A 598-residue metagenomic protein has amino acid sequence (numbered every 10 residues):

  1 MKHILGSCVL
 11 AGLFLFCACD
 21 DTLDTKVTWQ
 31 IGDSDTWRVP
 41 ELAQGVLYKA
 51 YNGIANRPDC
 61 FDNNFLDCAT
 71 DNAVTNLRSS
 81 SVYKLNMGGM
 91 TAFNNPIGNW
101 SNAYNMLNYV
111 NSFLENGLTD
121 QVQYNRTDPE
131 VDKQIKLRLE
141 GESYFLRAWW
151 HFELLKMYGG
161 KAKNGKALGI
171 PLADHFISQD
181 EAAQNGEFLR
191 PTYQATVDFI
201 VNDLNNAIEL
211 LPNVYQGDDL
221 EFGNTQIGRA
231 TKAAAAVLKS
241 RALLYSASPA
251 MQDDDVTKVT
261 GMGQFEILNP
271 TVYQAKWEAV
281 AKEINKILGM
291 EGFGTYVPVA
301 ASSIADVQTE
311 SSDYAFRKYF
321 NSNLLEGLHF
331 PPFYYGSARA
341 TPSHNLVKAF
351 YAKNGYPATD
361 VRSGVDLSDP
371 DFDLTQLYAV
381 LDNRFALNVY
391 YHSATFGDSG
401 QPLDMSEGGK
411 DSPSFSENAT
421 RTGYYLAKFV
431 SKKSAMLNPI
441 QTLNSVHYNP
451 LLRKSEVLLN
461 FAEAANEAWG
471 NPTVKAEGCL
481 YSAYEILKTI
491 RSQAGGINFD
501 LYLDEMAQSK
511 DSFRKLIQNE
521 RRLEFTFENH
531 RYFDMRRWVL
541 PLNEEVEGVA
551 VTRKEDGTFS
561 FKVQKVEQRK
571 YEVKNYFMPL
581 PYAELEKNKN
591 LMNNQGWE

Functional and structural regions predicted by a protein language model:
M1-C17: Sec-dependent bacterial lipoprotein signal peptides
C19-T22, Y51, A103-M106, E181 (+7 more regions): Long, intrinsically disordered, low-complexity segments
C19-T70, V122, A301-S303, Q308 (+4 more regions): Membrane-proximal, proline-rich intrinsically disordered regions
Q44, N52, S79-G160, A183-G223 (+4 more regions): Conserved, well-structured interaction surfaces
F61-L77, T127-V131, G159-H175, P212-V237 (+7 more regions): Short, surface-exposed recognition loops and adjoining beta-strand edges that mediate ligand/DNA contacts, enriched
A148, K239-S240, Y448-I497: Extended amphipathic alpha-helical segments enriched in small hydrophobics
F372-K454: Flexible, polar/acidic helix-loop-strand segments at domain edges
